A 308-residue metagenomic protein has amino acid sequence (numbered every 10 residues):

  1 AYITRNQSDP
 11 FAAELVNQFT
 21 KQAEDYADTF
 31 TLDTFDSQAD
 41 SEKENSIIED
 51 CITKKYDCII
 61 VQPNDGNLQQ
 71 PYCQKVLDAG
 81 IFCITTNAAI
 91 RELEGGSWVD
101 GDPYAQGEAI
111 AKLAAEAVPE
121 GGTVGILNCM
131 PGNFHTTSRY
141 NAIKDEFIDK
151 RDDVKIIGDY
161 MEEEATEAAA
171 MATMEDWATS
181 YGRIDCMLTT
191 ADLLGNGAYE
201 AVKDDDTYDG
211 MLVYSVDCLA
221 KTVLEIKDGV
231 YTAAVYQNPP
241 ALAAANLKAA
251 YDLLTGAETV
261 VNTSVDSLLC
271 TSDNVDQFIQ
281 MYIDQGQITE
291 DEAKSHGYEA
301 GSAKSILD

Functional and structural regions predicted by a protein language model:
A1-D308: A residue-level marker of the well-folded mature domains of exported/periplasmic proteins
